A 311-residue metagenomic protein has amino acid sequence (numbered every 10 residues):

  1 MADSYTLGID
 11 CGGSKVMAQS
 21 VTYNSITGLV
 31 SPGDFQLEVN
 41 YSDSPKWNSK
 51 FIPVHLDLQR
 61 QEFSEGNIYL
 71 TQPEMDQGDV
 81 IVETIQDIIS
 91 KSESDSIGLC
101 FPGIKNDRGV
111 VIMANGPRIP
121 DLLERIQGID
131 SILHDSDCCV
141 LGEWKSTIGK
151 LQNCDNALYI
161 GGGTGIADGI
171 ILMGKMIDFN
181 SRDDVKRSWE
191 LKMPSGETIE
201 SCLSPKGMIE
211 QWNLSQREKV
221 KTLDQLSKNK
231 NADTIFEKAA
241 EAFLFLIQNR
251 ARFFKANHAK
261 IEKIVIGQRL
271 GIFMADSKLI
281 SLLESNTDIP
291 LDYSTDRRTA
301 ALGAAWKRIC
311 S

Functional and structural regions predicted by a protein language model:
A2, S285-S311: Conserved glycine-rich phosphate/nucleotide-binding loop and adjacent Mg2+-coordinating catalytic segment
Y5, M17-Q59, G128-L133, S146-T234 (+1 more regions): Glycine/GP-enriched mid-protein hinge/lid loop-to-helix segment characteristic of carbohydrate kinases
T6-D10, S96-G98, N156-G161, V265: Short glycine-aspartate micro-motif
S14: Conserved Rossmann-like nucleotide-cofactor binding loop
P45-H55, N67-Q86, S90-N156, F273-L291: Glycine-rich phosphate-binding loop and adjoining helix at the ATP-binding site of ATP-dependent phosphoryl-transfer
Q61-D95, I209-F273, P290-A300: Adenine-nucleotide phosphate-binding core of ATP-dependent small-molecule kinases
G103, G163, L270: Residue-level signal for short, function-critical loop segments
